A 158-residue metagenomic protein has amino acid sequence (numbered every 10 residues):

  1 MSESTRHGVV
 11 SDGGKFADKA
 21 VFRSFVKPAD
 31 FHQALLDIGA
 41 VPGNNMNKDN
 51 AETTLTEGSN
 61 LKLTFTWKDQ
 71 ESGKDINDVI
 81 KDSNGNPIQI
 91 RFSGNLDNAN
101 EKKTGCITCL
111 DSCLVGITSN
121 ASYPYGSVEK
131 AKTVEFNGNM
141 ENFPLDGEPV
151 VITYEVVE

Functional and structural regions predicted by a protein language model:
M1-E158: Long, low-hydrophobicity ectodomains and other hydrophilic envelope-associated domains
